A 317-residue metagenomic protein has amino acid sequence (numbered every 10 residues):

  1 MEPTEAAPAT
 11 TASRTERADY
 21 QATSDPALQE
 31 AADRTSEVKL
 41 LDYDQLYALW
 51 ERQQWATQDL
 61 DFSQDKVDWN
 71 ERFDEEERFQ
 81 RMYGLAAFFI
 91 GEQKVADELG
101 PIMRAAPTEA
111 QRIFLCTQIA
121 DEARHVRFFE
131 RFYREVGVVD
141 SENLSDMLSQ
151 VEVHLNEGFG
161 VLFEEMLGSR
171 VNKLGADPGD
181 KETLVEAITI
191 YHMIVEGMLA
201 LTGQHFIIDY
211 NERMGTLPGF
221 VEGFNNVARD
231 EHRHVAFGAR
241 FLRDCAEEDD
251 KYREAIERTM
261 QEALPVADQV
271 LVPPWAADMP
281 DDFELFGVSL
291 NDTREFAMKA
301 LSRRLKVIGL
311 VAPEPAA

Functional and structural regions predicted by a protein language model:
M1-R112, E135-E186, D244-A317: Terminal targeting/low-complexity segments that flank the catalytic cores of oxidoreductases
R78-M82, Q93-D97, E109, A123-V126 (+6 more regions): Conserved structured core elements
G84, E98-I102, F114-Q118, F128 (+6 more regions): Short, hydrophobic/aromatic alpha-helical segments in well-folded domains
F88-A96, Q118-Y133, V151-L167, H192-G203 (+3 more regions): Alpha-helical transition-metal enzyme core signature, strongest for iron centers
L174-G175, G179, L184-I194, H205-Y210 (+1 more regions): Active-site-adjacent structural elements in folded domains
L199-D281: Long, repeat-rich segments with strong aromatic
